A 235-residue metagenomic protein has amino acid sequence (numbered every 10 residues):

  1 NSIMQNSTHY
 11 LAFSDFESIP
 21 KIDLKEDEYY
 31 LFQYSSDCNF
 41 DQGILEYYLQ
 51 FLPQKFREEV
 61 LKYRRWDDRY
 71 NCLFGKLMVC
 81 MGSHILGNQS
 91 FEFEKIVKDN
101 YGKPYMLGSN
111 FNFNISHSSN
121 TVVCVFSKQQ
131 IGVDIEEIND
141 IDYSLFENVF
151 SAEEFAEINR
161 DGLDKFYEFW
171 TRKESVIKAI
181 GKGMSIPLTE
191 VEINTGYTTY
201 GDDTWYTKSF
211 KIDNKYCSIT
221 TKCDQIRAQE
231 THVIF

Functional and structural regions predicted by a protein language model:
I3-F235: Core catalytic alpha/beta fold that binds nucleotide/phospho-ligands
